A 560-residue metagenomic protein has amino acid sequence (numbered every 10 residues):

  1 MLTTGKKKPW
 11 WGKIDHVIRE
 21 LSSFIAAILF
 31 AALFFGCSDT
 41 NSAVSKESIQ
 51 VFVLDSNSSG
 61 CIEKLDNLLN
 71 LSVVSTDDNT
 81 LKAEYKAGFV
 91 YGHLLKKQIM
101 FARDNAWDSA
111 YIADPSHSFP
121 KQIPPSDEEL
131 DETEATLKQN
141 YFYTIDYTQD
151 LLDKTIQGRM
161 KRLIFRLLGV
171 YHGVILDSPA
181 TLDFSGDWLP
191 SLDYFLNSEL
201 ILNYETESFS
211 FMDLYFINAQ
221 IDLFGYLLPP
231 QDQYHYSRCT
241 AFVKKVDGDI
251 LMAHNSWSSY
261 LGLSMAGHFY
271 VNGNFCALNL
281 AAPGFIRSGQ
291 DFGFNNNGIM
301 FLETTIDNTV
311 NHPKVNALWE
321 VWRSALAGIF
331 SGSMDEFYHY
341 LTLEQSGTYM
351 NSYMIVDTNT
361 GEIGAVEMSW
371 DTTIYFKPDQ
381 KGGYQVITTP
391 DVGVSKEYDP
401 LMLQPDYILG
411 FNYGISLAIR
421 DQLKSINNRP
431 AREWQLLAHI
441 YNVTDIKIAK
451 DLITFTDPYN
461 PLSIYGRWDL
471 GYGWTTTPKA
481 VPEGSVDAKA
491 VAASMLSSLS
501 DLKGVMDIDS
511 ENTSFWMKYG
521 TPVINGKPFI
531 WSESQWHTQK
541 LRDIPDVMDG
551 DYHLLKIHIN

Functional and structural regions predicted by a protein language model:
M1-I18: N-terminal secretory signal peptides that target proteins for export/translocation
S23-L33: Bacterial N-terminal signal peptides
N41-D247, Y260, N272-R287, N308-T309 (+2 more regions): C-terminus-biased signal that marks the final domain/tail of proteins
I250, H254-W257, N296: Surface-exposed loop and adjacent secondary-structure segments within mature catalytic domains
L251-A253, M300-E303, M354-I355, A365: Structural recognition of the beta-strand scaffold that forms the well-ordered cores of secreted hydrolase catalytic
G293-F301, A327-F330: Active-site beta-loop-alpha substructure in enzyme catalytic cores, prototypically the cysteine-centered nucleophile
N316-W319: Domain-level detector for long C-terminal conserved domains
